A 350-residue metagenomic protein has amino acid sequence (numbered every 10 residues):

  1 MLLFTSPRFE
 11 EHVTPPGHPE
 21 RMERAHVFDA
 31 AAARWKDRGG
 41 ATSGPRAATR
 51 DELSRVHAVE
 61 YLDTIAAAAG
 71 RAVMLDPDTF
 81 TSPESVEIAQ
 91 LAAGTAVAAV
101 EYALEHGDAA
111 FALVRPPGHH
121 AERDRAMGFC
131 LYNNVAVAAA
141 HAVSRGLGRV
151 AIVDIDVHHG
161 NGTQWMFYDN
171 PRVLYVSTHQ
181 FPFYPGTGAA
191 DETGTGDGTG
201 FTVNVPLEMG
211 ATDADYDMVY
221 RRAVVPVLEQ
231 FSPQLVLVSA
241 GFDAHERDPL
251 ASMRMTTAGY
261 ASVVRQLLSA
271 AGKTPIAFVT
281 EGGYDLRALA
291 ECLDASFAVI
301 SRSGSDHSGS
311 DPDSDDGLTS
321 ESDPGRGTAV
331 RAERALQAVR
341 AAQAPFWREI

Functional and structural regions predicted by a protein language model:
M1-S54: N-terminal low-complexity, Ser/Thr- and acidic-residue-enriched intrinsically disordered segments
L3, T64-I350: A general "terminal functional-core" signal
R8, A33, A58, E101 (+1 more regions): Residue-level marker of positions within ordered structural domains that often coincide with functionally constrained
R46-A69: Charged, often glycine-rich, active-site loop that binds/positions anionic groups
